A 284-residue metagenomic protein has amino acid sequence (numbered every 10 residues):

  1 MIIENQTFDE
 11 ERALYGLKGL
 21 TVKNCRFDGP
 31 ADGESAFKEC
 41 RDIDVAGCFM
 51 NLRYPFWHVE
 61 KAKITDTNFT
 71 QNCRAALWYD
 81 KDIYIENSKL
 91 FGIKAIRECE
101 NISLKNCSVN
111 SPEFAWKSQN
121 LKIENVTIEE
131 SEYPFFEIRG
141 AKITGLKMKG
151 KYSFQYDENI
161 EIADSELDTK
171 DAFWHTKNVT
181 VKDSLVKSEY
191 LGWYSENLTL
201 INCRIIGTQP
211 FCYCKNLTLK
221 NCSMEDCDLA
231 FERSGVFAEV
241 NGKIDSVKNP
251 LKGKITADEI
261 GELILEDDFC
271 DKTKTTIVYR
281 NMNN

Functional and structural regions predicted by a protein language model:
M1-N284: Long, distal/terminal scaffolding or interaction modules with repetitive or compositionally biased sequence
